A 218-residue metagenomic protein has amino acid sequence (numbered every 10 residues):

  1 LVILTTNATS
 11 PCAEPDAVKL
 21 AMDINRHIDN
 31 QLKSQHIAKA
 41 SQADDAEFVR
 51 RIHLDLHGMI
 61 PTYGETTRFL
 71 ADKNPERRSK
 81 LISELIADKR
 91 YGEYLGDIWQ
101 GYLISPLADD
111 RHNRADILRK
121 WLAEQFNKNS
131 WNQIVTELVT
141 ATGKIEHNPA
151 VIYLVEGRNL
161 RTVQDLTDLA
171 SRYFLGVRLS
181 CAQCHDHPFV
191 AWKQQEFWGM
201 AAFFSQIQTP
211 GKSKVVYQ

Functional and structural regions predicted by a protein language model:
L1-N7: Bacterial N-terminal signal peptides
N7-A13: Signal peptide processing junction and immediate N-terminal pro/mature segment of secreted/exported proteins
A13-Q218: Short, structured secondary-structure elements that scaffold catalytic or ligand/cofactor-binding regions
